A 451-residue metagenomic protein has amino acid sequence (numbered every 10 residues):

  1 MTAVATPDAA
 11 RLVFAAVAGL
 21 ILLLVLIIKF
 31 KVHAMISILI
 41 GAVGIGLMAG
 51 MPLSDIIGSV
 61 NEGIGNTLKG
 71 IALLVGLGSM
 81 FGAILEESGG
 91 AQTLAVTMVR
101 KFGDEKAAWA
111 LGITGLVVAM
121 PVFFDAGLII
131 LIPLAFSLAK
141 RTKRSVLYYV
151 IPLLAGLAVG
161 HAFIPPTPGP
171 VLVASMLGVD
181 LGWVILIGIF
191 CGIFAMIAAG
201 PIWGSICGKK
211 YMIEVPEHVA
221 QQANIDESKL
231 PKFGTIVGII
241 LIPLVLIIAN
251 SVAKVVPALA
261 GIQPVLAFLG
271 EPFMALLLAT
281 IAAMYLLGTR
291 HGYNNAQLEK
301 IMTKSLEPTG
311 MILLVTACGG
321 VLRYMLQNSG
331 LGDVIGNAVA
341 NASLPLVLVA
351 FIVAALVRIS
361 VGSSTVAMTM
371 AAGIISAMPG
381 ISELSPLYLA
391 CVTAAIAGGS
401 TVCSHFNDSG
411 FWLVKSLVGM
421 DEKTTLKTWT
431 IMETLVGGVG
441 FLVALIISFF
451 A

Functional and structural regions predicted by a protein language model:
T2-A10, L186-K300: Long, contiguous bundles of hydrophobic transmembrane helices that form the permeation core of multi-pass
A10-F14, L53, G65-I71, M98-I113 (+5 more regions): Membrane-interfacial loop-to-helix junctions in multi-pass transporters
A15-I27, L39-M48, V75-M80, G115-V118 (+7 more regions): Hydrophobic core segments of alpha-helical transmembrane domains in multi-pass membrane transport and ion-translocation
I36-L39, V43, S59-Q92, F268-G330: Core transmembrane alpha-helical segments of multi-pass membrane transporters/permeases
A72-G78, K101-L134, L313-G319, A342-M378 (+1 more regions): Hydrophobic alpha-helical transmembrane segments of multi-pass integral membrane proteins, predominantly secondary
V75, D104-M120, K143-A162, D180-F194 (+2 more regions): Alpha-helical transmembrane segments of multi-pass membrane proteins
F102-E105, G192, L346-A451: C-terminal transmembrane helix pair
S137-L244, G410-I447: Membrane-core helix-loop-helix motifs of multi-pass transport proteins
